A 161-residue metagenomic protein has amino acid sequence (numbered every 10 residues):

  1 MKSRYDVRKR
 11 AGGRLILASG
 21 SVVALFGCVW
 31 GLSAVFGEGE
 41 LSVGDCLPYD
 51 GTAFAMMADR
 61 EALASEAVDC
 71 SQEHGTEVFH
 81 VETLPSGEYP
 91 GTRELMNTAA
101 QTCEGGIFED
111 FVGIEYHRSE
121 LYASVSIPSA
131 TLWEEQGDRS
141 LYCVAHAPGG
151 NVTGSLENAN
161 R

Functional and structural regions predicted by a protein language model:
M1-A11: Terminal targeting segments of Actinobacterial cell-envelope proteins
R10-S21, L25-R161: Primary mode marks residue(s) on the alpha4-beta5-alpha5 output face of response regulator receiver
